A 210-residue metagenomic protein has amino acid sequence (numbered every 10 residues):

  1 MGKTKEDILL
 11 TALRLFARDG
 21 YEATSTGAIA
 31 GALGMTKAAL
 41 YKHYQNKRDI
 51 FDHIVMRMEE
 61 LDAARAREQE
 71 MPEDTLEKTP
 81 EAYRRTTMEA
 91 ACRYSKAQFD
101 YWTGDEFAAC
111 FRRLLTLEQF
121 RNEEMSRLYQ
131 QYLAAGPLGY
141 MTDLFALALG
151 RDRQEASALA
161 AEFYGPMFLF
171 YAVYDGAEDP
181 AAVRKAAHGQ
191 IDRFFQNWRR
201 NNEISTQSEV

Functional and structural regions predicted by a protein language model:
M1-T4: Short, Lys/Arg-enriched anionic-surface-contact patches
D7, T11, L15-R57: Helix-turn-helix
M56-D62, Q69: Short, basic, alpha-helical segments at the C-terminal edge of helix-turn-helix-like DNA-binding modules
A66-D105, L159-A160: Hydrophobic alpha-helical connector segments
Q98, R112-T116, F163-M167, F194: Short alpha-helical scaffolding segments that buttress acidic/His motifs in well-ordered protein cores
T103-T116, F120-G150: Amphipathic alpha-helical packing segments from all-alpha helical-bundle domains
R127-Q131, A135, F145-R193, E203-V210: Hydrophobic/aromatic-rich alpha-helical bundle segments in the mid-to-C-terminal region
